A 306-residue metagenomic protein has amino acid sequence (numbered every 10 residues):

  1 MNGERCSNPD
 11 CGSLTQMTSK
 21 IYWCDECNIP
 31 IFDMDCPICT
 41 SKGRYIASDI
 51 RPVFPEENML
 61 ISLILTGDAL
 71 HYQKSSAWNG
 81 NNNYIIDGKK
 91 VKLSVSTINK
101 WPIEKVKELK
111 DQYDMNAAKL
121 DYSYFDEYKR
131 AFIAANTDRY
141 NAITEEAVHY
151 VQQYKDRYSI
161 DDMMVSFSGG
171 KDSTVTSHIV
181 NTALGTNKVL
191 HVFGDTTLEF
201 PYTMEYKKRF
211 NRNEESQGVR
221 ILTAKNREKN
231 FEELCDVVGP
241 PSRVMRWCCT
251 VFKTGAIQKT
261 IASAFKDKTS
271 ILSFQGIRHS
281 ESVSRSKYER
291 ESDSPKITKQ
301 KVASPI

Functional and structural regions predicted by a protein language model:
N2-M34, I38-Y45, D49, P55-G67 (+1 more regions): ATP-dependent adenylation/nucleotidyltransferase module used to activate substrates
